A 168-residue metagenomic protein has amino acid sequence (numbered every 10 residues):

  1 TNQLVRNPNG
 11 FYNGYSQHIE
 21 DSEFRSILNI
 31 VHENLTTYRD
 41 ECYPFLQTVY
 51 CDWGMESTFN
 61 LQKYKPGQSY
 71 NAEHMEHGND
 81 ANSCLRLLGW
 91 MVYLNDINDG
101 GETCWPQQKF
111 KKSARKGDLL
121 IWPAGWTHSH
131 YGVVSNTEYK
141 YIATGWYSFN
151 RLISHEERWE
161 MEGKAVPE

Functional and structural regions predicted by a protein language model:
T1-L119, T127-E168: Fe(II)/2-oxoglutarate oxygenase catalytic core
